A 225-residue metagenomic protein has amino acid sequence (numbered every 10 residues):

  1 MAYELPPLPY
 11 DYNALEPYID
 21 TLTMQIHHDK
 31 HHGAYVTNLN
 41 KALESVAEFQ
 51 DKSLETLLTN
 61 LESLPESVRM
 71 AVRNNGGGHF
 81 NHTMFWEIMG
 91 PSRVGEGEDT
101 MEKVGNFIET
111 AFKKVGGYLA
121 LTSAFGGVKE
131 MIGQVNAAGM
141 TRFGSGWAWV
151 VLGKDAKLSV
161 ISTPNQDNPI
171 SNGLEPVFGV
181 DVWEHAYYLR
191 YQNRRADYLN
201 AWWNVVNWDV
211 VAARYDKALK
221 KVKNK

Functional and structural regions predicted by a protein language model:
M1-K225: Feature for soluble, non-membrane regions of globular proteins
